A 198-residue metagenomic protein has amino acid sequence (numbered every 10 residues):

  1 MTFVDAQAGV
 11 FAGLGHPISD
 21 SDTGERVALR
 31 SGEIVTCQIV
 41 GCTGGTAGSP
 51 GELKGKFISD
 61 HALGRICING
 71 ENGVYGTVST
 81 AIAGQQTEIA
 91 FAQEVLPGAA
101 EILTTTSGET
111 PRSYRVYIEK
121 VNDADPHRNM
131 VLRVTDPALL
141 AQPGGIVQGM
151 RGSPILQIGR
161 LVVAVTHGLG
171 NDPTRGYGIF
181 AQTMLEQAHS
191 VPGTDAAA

Functional and structural regions predicted by a protein language model:
T2-Q148, Q157-I158, A164-G168, D172-V191 (+1 more regions): Serine endopeptidase catalytic core focused on the charge-relay Asp
R151: Active-site rim segments in enzyme catalytic domains, especially the processed small/beta chain of N-terminal
